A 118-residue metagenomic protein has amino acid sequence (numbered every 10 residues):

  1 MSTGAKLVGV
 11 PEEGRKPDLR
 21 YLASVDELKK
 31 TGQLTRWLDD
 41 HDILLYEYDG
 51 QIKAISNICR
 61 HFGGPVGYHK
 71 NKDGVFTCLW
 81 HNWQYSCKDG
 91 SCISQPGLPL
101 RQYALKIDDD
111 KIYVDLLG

Functional and structural regions predicted by a protein language model:
M1-D73, P99-G118: N-terminal pre-ligand scaffold of iron-sulfur
K30, K88-D89: A short, acidic/glycine-rich surface segment
L45, Q84-Y85: Hydrophobic beta-strand positions
C59, C78-H81: Short cysteine clusters
G64-P65, N82-Q84: Flexible, glycine-rich terminal cap/loop adjacent to redox cofactors in electron-transfer oxidoreductases
H69-V75, D89-S94: Short cysteine/histidine-rich zinc-coordinating motifs and their immediately flanking basic loops
L79-W80, C92, L98-L100: Short secondary-structure transition/capping segments
